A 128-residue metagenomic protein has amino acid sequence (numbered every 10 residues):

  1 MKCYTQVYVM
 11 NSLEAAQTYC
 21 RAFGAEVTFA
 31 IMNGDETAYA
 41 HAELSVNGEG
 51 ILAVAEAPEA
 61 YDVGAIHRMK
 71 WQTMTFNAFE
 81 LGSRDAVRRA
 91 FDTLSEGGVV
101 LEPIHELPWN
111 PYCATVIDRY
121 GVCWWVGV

Functional and structural regions predicted by a protein language model:
M1-M10, Q17-I117, V126-V128: Vicinal oxygen chelate
Y120: Active-site His/Glu-centered metal-binding helix of metallohydrolases
